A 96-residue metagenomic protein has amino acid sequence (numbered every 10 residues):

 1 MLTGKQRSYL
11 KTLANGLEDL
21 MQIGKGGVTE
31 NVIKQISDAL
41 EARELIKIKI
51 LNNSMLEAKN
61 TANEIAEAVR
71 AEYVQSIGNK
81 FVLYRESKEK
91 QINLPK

Functional and structural regions predicted by a protein language model:
M1-K96: Positively charged, polar, low-complexity stretches
